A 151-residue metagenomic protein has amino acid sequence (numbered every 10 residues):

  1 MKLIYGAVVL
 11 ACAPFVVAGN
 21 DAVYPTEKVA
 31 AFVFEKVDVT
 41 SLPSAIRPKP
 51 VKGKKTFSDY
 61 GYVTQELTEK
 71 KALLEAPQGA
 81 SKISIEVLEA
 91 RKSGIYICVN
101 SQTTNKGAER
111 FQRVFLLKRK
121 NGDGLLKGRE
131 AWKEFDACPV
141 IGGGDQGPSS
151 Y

Functional and structural regions predicted by a protein language model:
M1-V9: Sec-dependent signal peptide recognition, specifically the positively charged N-region followed immediately by
G6, V16-V17: Cleavable N-terminal signal peptides
C12-P14: N-terminal signal peptide c-region/cleavage motif recognized by signal peptidases
A18-Y151: Exposed acidic/polar residues on beta-strands and adjacent loops within beta-sheet cores, strongest in beta-propeller
